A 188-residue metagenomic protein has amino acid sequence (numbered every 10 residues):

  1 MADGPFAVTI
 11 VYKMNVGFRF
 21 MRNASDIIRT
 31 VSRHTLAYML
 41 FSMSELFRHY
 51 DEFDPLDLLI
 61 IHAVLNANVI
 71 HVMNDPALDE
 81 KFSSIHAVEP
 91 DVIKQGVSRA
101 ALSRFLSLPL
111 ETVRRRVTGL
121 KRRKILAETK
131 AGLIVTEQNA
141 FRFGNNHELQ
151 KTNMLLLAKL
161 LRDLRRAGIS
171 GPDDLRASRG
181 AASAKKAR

Functional and structural regions predicted by a protein language model:
A2-H62: N-terminal leader segment of winged-helix/HTH proteins
G4, A181-R188: Polybasic, lysine-enriched low-complexity intrinsically disordered terminal tails
S44-Y50, A87-E89, F105: Short secondary-structure capping micro-motifs at structural edges
L59-Q95: Short helix->loop/beta-hairpin flanking segments within DNA-binding domains
K81-I85, S98, I125, A131-N153: Short, cationic-aromatic polyanion-contact patches
E89, K94-R104, L120: A short alpha-helical element within helix-turn-helix/winged-helix DNA-binding domains across DNA-binding proteins
L108-R122: Short amphipathic alpha-helical interaction segments
F141-G171: Short, amphipathic alpha-helical interaction segments positioned at domain boundaries
